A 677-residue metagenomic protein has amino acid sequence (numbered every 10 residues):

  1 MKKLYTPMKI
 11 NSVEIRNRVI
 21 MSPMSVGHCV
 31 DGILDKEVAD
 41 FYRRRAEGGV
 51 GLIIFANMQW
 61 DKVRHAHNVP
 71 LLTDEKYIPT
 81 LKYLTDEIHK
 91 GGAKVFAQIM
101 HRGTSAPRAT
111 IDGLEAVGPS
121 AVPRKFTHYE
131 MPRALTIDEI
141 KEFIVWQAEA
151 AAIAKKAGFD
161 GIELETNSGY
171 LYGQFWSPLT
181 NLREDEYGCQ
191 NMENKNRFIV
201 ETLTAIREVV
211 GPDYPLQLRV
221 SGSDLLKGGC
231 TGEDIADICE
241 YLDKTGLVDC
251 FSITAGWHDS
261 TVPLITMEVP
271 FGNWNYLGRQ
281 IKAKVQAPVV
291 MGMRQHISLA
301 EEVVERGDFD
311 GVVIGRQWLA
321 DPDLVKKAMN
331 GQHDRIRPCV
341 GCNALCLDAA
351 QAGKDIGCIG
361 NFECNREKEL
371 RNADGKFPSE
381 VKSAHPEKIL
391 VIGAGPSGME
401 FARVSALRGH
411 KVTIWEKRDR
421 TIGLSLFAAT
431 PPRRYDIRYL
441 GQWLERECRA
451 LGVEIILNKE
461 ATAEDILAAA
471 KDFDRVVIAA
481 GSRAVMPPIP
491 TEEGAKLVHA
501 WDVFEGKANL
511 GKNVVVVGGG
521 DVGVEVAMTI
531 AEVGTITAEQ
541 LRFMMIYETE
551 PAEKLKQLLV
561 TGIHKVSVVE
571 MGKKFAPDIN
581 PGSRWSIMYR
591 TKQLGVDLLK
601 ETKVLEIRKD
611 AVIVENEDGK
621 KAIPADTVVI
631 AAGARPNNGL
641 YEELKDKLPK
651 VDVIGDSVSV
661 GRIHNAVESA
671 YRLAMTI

Functional and structural regions predicted by a protein language model:
M1-I392, P396, E400-L407, V412 (+2 more regions): Flavin-dependent oxidoreductase catalytic cores
D61, L218, T254-H258, E416-P431 (+3 more regions): Short connector loops at secondary-structure junctions
L203, E369-A384, L407, K411 (+4 more regions): Flanking helices and flexible, charged tails adjoining ferredoxin-like Fe-S electron-transfer domains in multi-subunit
T261-T266, D310, S425-R433, M571-G572 (+1 more regions): Short beta-alpha connecting loops at secondary-structure transitions that line or flank enzyme active sites
D308, C448-I455, E493-K496, G562-H564 (+2 more regions): A short helix-to-beta-strand connector/capping loop
V381-I414, I456-A468, A479-I489, E493 (+3 more regions): Rossmann-like dinucleotide/flavin-binding elements
G423-F473, P577-T602: N-terminal Rossmann-like dinucleotide/flavin-binding domain of flavoprotein oxidoreductases that bind FAD/FMN
